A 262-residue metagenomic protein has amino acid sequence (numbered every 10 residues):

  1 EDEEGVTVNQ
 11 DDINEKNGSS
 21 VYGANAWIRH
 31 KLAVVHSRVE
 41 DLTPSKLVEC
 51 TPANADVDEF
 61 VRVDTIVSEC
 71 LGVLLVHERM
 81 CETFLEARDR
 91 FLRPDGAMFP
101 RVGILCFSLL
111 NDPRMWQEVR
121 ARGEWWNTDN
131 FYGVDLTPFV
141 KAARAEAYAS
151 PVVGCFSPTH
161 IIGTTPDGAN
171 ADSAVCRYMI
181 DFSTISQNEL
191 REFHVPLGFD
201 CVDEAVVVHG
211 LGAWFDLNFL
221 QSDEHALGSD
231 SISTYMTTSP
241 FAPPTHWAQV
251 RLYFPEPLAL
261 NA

Functional and structural regions predicted by a protein language model:
E1-A262: Class I SAM-binding transferase module
